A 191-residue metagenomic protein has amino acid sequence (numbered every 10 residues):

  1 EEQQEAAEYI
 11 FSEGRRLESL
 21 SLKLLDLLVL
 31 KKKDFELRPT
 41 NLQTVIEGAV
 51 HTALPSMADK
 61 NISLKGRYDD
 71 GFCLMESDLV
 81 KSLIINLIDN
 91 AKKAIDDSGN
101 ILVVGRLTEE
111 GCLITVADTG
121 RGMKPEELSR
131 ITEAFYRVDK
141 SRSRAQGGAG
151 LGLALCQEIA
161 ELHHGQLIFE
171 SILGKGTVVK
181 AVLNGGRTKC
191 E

Functional and structural regions predicted by a protein language model:
S12-L17: Short alpha-helical segment of the dimerization/phosphotransfer core of two-component systems
K31-E36, Y68, F72-D78: Conserved micro-motifs of the catalytic ATP-binding
N90-K92: Short helix-loop "hinge" at the ATP-lid/N-box region of the Bergerat-fold HATPase_c
S98-E110: Short beta-strand/loop element within the Bergerat-fold HATPase_c
D118: Acidic ATP/Mg2+-coordinating residue in the GHKL
M123-R137: Short conserved segment of the HATPase_c
H164-G165: Conserved glycine-rich
